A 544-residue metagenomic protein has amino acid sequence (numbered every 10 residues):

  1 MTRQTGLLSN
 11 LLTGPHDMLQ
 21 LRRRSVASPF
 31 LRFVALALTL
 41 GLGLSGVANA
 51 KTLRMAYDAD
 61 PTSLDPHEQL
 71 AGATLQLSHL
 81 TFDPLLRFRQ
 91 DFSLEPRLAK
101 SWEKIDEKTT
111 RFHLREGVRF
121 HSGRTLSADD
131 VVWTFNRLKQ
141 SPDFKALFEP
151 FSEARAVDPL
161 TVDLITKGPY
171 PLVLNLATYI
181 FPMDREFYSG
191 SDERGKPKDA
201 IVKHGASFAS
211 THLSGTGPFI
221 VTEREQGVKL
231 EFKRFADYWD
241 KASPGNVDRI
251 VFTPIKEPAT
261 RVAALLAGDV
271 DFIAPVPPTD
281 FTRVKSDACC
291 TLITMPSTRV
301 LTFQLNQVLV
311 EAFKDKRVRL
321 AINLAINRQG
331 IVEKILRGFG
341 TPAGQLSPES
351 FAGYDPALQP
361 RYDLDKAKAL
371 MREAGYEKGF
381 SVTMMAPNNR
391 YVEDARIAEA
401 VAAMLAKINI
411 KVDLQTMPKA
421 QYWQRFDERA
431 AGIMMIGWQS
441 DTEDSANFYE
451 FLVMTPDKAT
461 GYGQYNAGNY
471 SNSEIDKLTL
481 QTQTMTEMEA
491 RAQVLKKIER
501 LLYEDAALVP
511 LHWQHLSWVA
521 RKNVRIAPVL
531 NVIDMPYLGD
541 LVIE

Functional and structural regions predicted by a protein language model:
A56-I105, N136, S214-T216: N-terminal lobe/hinge region of extracytoplasmic solute-binding protein
D60-L75, L98, R124, V173-M183 (+4 more regions): A structural "hinge/loop" feature
S93, F181-A242, L364-D365, A369: Gly/Pro-rich hinge or "lid" segments in bacterial periplasmic/extracellular proteins
K100-F144, V157, D163, V173-L174 (+2 more regions): Aromatic- and charge-enriched surface segment that lines or borders ligand/interaction sites
E103, A146-P197: Surface-exposed binding/hinge segments that line and control ligand-binding clefts or catalytic entry sites
F219, L309, T341-E373, Y391-R396: Structural transition elements
E225-K229, R234, L301, A325-G353 (+3 more regions): Detector for C-terminal structural segments
D237-R283, K411: Ligand-site clamp/hinge motif
